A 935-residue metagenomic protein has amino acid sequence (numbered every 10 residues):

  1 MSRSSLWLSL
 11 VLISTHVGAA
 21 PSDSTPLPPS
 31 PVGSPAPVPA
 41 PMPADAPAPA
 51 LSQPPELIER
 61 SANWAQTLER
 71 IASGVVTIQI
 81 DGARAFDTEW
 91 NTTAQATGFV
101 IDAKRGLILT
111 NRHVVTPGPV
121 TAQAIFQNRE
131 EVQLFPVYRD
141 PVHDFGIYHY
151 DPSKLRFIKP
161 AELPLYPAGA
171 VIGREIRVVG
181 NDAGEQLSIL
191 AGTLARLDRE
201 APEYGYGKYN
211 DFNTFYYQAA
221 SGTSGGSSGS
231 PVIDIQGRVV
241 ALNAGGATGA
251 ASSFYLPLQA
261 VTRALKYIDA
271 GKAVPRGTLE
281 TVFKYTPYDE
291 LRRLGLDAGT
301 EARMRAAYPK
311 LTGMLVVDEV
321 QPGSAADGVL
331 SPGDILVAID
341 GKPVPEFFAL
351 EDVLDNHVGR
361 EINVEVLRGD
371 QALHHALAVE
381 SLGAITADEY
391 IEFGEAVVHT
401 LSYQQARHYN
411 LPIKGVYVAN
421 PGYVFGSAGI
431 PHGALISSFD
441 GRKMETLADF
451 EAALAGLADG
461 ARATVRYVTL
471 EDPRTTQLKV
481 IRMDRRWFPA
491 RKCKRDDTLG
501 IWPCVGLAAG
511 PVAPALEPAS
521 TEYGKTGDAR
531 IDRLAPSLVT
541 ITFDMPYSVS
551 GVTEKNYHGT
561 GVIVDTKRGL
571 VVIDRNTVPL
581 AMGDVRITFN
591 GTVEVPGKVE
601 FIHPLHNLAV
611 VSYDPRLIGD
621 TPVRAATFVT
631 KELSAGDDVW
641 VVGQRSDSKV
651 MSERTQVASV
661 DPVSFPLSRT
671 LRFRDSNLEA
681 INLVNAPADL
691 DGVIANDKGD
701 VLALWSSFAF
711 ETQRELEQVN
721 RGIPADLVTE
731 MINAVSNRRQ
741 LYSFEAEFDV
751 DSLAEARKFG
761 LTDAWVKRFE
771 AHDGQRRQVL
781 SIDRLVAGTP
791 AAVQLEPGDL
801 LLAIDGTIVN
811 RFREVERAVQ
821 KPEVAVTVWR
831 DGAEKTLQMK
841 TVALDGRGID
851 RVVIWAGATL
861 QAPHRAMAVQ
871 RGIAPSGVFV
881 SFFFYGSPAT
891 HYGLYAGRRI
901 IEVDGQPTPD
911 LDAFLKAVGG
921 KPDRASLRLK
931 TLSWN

Functional and structural regions predicted by a protein language model:
L27, P41-L57, S61-L68, L134 (+20 more regions): C-terminal cap/linker of serine protease catalytic domains
P31, V75-T77, I108-N111, L134 (+12 more regions): Active-site-proximal beta-strands of protease catalytic cores
P35, G222, A273-I335, I391-H432 (+3 more regions): PDZ/PDZ-like groove recognition
S52, A83-A85, N91, D102-S188 (+9 more regions): Conserved active-site neighborhood of the chymotrypsin/trypsin-like protease fold
G74, N91, D151-P164, I189-A251 (+10 more regions): Active-site region of chymotrypsin-like
V76-T77, D81, D87-P119, R238 (+12 more regions): Catalytic histidine site
I78, V120-N128, I176-G180, E361-L367 (+6 more regions): Short conserved beta-strand and strand-loop elements enriched in small hydrophobics with frequent Asp/Gly
L107-L109, V239-V240, V317-E319, A326-F347 (+9 more regions): Conserved PDZ fold ligand-binding element
